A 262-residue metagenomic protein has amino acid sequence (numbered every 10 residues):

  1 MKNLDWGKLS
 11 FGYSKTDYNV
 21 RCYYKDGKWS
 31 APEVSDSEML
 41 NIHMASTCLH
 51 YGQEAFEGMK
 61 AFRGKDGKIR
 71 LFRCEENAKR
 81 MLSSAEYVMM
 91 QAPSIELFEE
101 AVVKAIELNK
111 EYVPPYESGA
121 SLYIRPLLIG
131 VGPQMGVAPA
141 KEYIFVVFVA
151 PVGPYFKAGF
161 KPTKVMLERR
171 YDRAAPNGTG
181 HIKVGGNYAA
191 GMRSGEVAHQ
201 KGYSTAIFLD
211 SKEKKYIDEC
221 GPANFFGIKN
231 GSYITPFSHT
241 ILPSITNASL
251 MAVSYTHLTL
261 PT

Functional and structural regions predicted by a protein language model:
M1-V34: Short, Gly/Pro- and small/polar-rich lid/capping loops
D5, C74-N77, V88-K201: Extended Lys/Arg-rich, glycine-bearing segments that form polyanion-binding/interaction patches within enzyme domains
N19, F56, E142-I144, P162-T163 (+2 more regions): Short glycine-rich loop/turn motifs
Y23-W29, F62-G67, C74, V131 (+3 more regions): Short acidic-glycine loop/turn motifs at beta-strand connectors
V34-A78: N-terminal cap/recognition module
K215-F237: Glycine- and Gly-Pro-enriched alpha-helical subdomains that act as flexible, kink-prone "lid/hinge" or packing modules
T256-T262: Conserved small/polar residues in nucleotide/adenosyl-binding loops
